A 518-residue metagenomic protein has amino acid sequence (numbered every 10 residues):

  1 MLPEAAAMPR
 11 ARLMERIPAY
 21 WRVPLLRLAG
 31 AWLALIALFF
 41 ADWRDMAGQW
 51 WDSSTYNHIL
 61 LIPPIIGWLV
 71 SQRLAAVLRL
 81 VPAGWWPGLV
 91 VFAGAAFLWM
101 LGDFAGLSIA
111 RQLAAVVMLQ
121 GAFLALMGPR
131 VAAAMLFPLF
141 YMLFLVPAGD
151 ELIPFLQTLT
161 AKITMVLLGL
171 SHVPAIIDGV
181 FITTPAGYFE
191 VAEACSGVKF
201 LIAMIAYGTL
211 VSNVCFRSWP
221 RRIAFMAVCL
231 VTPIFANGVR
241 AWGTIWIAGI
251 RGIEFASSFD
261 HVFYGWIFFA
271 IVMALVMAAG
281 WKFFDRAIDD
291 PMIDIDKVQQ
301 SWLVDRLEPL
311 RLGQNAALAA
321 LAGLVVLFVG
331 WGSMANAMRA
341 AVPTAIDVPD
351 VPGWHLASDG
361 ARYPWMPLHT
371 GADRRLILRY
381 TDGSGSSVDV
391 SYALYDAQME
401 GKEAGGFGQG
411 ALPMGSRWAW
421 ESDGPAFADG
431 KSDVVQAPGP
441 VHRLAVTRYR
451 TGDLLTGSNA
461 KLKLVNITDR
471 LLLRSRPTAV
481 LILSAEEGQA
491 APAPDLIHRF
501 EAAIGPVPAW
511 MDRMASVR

Functional and structural regions predicted by a protein language model:
L2-R518: Hydrophobic N-terminal alpha-helices or hydrophobic patches in metabolic proteins across all domains of life
